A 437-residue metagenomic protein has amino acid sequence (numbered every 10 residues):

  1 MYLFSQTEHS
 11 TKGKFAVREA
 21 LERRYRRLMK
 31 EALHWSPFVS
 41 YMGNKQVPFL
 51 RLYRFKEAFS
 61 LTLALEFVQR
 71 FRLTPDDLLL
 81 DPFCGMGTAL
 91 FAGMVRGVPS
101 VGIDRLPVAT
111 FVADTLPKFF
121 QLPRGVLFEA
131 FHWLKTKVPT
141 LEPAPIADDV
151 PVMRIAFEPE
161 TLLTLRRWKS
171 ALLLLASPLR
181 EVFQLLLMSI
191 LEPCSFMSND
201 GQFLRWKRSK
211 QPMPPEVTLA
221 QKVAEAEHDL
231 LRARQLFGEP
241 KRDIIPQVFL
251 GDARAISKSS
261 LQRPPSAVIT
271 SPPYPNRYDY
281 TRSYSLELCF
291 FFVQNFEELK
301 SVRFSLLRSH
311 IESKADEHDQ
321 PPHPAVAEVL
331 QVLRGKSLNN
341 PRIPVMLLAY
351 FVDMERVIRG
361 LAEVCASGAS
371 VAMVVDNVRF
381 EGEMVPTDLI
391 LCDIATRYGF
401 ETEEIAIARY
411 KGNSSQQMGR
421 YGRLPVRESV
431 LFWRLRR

Functional and structural regions predicted by a protein language model:
M1-T74: S-adenosyl-L-methionine
R51-F55, D148-P159, I343-V352, V375 (+1 more regions): Acceptor-substrate binding/catalytic loop of class I
A64, D77-R96, S100-L106, A113 (+4 more regions): Conserved proline-anchored active-site loop of SAM-dependent methyltransferases that bridges a beta-strand
P75, V293-E297, G360, C365-S370: Short glycine-dipeptide loop
P107-A171, L175, L286-H318: Conserved phosphoryl-transfer catalytic core
L162-T270, P275-R282: SAM-dependent nucleic-acid methyltransferase catalytic core
P275-G360: SAM-dependent methyltransferase catalytic-core segment centered on the flexible catalytic loop and adjoining short
A366, G419-R437: Core SAM-dependent methyltransferase catalytic element
